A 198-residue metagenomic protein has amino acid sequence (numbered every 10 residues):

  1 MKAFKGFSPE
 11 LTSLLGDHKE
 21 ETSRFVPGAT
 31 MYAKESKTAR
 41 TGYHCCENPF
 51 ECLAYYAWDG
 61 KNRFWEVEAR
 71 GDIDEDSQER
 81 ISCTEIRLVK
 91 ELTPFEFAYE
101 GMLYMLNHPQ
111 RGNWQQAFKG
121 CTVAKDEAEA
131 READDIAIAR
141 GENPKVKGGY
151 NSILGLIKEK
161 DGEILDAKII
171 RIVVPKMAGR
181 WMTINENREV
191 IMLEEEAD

Functional and structural regions predicted by a protein language model:
M1-D198: Short, glycine-biased loop/turn motifs at secondary-structure junctions and in low-complexity Ser/Thr/Pro-rich termini
